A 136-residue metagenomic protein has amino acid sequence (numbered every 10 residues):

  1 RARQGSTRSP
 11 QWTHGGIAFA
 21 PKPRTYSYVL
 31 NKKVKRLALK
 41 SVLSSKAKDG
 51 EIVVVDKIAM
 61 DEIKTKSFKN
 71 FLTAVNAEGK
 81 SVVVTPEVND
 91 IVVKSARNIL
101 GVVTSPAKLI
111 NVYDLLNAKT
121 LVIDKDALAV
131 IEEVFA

Functional and structural regions predicted by a protein language model:
R1-F19: Glycine/serine-rich anion-binding loops at beta->alpha junctions that coordinate negatively charged ligand groups
A20-A136: Extended polybasic, low-complexity segments that bind anionic RNA or targeting/receptor surfaces
